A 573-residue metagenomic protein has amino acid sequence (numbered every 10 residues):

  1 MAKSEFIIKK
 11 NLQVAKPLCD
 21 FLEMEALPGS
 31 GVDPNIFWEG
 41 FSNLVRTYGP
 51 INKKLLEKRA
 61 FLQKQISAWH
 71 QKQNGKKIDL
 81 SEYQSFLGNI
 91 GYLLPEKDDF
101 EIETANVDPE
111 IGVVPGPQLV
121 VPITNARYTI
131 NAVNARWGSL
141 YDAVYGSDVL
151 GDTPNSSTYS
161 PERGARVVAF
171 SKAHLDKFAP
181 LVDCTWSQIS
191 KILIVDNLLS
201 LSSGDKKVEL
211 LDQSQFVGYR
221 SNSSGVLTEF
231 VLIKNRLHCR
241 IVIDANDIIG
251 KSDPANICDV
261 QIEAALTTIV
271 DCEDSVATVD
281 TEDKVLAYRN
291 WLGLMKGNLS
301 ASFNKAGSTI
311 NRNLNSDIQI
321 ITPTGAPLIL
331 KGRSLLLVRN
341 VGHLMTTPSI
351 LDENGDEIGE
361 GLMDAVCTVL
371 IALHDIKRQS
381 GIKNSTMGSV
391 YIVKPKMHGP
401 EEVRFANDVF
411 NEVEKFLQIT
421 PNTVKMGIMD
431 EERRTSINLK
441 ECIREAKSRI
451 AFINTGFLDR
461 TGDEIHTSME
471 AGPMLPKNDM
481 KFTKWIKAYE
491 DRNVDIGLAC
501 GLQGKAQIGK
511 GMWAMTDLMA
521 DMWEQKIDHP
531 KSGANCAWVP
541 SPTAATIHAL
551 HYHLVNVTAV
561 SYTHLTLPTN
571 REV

Functional and structural regions predicted by a protein language model:
A2-Q73, S85-L94: N-terminal-proximal low-complexity accessory segments that begin disordered and transition into the first
A2-S4, S85, N89-F405, E412-I419 (+1 more regions): Catalytic alpha/beta active-site cores
S252-P254, T346-L351, R404-F405, S436-C442 (+2 more regions): Short acidic, glycine/serine/threonine-rich loops at helix termini
L337, V393, M426-I428, A451-T455 (+1 more regions): Hydrophobic faces of well-ordered beta-strands that scaffold small-molecule active sites in alpha/beta enzyme cores
H398-F457, H466, E470-P473: Gly/Pro-rich turn-and-neighbor structural signature
N454, R460, I465-M515, I527-S532: Catalytic alpha/beta core domains of metabolic enzymes, predominantly
C500-T558: Charge-patterned, long linear interaction tracts outside catalytic cores
T563-T569: Conserved small/polar residues in nucleotide/adenosyl-binding loops
